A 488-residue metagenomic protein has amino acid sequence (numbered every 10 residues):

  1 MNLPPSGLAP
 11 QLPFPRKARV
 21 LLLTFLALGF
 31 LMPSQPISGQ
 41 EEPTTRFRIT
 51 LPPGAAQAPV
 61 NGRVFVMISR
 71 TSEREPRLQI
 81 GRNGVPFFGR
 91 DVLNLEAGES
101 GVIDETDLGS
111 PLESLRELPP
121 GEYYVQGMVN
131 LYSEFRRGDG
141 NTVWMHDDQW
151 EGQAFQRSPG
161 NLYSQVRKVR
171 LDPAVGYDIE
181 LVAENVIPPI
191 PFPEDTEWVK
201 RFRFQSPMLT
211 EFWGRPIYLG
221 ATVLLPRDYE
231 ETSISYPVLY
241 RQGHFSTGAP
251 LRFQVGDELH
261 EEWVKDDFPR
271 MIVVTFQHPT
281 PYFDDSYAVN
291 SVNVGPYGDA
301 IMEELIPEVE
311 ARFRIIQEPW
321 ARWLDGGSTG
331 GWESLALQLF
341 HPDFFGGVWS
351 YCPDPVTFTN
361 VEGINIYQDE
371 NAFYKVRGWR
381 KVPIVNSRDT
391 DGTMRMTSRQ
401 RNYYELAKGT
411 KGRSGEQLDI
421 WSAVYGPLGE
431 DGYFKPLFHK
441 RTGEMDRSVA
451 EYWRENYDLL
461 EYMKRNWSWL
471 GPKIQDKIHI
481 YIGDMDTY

Functional and structural regions predicted by a protein language model:
N2-L22: Bacterial N-terminal signal peptides that target proteins for export
P10-Q11, P33, T232, T359: Local alpha-helix boundary/kink/capping signal
V20-P33: Bacterial N-terminal signal peptides
S34, G39-E41: Boundary at the C-terminal end of the N-terminal hydrophobic targeting segment
E42-L51, Q57-F65, G220: Contiguous beta-strand segments within globular domains
S69-Y488: Non-catalytic cap/lid and distal C-terminal segments of serine-dependent acyl enzymes
